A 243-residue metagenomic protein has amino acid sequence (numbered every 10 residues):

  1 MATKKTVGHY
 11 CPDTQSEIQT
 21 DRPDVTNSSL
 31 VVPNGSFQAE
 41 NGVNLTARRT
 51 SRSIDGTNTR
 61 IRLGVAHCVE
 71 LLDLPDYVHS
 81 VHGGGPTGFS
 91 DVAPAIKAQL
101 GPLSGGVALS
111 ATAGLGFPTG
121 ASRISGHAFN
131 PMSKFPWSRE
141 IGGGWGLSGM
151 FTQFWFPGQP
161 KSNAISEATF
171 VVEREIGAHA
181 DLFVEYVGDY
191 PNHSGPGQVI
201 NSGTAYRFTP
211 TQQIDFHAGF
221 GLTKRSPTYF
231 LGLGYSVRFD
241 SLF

Functional and structural regions predicted by a protein language model:
M1-F243: Transmembrane beta-barrel domains of Gram-negative outer membranes and organellar outer membranes
